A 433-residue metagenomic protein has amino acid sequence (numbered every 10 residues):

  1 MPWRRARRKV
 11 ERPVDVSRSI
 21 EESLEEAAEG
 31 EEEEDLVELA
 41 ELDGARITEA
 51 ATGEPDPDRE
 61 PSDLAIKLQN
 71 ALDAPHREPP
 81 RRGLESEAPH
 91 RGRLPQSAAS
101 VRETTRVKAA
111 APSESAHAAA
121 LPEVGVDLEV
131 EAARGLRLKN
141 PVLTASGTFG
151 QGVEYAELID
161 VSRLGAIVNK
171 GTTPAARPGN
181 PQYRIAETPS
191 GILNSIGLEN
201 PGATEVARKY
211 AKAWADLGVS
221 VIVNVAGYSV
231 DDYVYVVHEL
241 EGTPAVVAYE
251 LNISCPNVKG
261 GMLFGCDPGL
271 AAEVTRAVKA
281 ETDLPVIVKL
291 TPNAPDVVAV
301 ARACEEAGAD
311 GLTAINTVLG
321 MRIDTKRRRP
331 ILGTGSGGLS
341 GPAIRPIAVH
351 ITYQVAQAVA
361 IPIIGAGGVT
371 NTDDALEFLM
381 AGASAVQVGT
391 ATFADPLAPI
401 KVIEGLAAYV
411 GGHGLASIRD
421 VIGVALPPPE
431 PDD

Functional and structural regions predicted by a protein language model:
M1-E38: Negatively charged sequence features
I20, E41, A45-T52: MIDAS-like acidic motif and immediate structural context at the N-terminus of von Willebrand factor A/I domains
E54-D56, A74, A111: Targeting/processing segments of secretory and organellar proteins
L68, L72, R81, H90-V221 (+1 more regions): N-terminal capping/small domains of soluble enzymes
L72, R82-E85, H90-V124, L339-A360 (+1 more regions): Alpha/beta catalytic cores of nucleotide-metabolism and tRNA/nucleoside-modifying enzymes
D127, E131, G135, A207-A215 (+6 more regions): Surface-exposed amphipathic alpha-helices with a cationic face
V142-A145, G165-N169, V221-V225, Y249-L251 (+5 more regions): Hydrophobic faces of well-ordered beta-strands that scaffold small-molecule active sites in alpha/beta enzyme cores
V230-I364, T372-E377, A381: Alpha/beta enzyme core
